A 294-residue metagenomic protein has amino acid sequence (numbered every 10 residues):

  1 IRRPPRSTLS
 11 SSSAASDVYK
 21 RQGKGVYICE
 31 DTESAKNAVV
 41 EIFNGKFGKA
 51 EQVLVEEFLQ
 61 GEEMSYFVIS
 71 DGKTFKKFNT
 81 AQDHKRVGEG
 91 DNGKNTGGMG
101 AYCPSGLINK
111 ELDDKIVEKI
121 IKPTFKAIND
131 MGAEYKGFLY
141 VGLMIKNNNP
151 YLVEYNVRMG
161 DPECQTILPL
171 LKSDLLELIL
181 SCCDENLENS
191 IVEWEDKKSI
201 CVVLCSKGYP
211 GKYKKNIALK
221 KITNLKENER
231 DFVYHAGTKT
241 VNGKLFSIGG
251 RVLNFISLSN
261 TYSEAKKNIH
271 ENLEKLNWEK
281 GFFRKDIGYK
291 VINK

Functional and structural regions predicted by a protein language model:
I1-Y19: Single conserved hydrophobic/aromatic residue that forms the stacking wall/gate of nucleotide- or nucleobase-binding
S16, G97, V202, A265: Residue-level signal for inorganic ion chemistry
K24-C164: Internal nucleotide-binding/catalytic subdomain
S34-N37, G211-Y213, N260-K267: Short, conserved charged micro-motifs
G88-G90, N189-I191, T238-L245: Short beta-strand/turn micro-motifs at beta-sheet edges
V117-L139, N156-E229, V241: Active-site "cap" helix and flanking loop/linker of ATP-utilizing ligase/carboxylase catalytic domains
N147, E193-D196, K226-E227, F246-R251: A structural signal for short secondary-structure junctions
T238-N242, F246-K294: Generic C-terminus detector
